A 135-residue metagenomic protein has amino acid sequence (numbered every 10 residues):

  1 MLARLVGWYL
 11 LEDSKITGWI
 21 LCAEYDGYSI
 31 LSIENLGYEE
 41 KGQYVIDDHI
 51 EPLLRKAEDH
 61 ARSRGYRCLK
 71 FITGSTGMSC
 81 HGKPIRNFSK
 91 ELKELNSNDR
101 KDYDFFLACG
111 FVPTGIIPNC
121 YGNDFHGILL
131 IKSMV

Functional and structural regions predicted by a protein language model:
M1-I30, L36-Y38: A conserved beta-strand-loop-helix scaffold within acyl/acetyltransferase catalytic domains
I20, I117-V135: C-terminal/domain-terminus segments
E34-I46, T73-T76: A short, internal acetyl-CoA/4′-phosphopantetheine-binding micro-motif in the GNAT/acyltransferase core
Q43-S63, C68-F71: Conserved acetyl-CoA-binding loop-helix of GNAT-fold acetyltransferases
P52-K56, K101, L129: Alpha-helical elements of Rossmann-like donor-binding domains used by nucleotide-donor carbohydrate transfer enzymes
A61-S97: Conserved GNAT acetyl-CoA-binding A-motif
I72, F88-F125: Conserved catalytic-core motifs of GNAT/GCN5-like acyltransferases
